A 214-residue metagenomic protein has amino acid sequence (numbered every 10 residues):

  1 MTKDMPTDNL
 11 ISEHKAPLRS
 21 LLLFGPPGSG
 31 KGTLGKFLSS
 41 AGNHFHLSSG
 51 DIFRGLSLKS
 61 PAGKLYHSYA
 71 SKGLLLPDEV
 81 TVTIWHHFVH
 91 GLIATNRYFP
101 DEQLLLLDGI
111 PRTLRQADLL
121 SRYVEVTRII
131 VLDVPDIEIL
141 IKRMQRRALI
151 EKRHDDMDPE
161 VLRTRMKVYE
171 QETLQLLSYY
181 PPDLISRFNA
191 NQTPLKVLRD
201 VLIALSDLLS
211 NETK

Functional and structural regions predicted by a protein language model:
M1-K214: Glycine-rich phosphate-binding loop of ATP-dependent small-molecule kinases
